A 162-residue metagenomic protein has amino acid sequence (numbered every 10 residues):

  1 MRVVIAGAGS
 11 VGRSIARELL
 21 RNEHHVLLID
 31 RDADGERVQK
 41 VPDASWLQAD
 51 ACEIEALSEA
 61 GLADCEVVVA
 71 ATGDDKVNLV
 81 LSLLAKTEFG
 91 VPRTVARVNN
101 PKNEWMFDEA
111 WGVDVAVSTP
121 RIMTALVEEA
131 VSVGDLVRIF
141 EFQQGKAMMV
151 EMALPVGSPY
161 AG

Functional and structural regions predicted by a protein language model:
M1-G162: Cytosolic regulatory regions of ion transport systems
